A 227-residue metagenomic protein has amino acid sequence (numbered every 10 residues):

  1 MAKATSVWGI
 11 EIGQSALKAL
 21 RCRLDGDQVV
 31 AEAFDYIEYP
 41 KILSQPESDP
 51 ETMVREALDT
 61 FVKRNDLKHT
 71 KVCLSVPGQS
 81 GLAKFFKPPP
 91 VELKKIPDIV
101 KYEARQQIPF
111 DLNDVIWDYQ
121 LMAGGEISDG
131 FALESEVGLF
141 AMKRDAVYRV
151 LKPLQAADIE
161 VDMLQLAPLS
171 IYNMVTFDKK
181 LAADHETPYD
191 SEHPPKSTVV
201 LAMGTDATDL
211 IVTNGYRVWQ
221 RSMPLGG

Functional and structural regions predicted by a protein language model:
M1-G227: Hydrophobic/aromatic-enriched cytosolic interaction surfaces used to assemble or bind macromolecules
